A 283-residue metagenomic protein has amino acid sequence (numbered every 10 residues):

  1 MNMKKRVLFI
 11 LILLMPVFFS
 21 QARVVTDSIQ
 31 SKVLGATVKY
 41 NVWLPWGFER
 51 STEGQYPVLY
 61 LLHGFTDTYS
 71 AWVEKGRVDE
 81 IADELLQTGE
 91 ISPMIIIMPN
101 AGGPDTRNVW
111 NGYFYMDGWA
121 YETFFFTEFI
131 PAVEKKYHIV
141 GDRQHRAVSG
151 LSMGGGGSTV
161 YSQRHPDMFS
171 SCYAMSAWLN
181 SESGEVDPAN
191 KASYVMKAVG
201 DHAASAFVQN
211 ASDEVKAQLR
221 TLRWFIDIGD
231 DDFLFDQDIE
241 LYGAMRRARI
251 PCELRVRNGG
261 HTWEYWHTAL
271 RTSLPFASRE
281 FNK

Functional and structural regions predicted by a protein language model:
M1-M3: N-terminal secretory signal peptides that target proteins for export/translocation
K5-R6, D79: Alpha-helix initiation and N-capping motif
R6-F18: Sec-dependent N-terminal signal peptides
A22-K283: Non-catalytic cap/lid and distal C-terminal segments of serine-dependent acyl enzymes
